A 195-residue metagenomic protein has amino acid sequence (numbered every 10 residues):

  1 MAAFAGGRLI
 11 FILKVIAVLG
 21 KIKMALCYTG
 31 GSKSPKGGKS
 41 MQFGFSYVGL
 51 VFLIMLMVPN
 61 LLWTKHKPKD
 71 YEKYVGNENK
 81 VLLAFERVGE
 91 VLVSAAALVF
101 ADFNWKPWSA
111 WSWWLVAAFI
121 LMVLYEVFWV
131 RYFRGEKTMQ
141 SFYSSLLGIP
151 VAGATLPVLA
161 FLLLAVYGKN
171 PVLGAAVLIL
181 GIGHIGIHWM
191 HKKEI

Functional and structural regions predicted by a protein language model:
K14, K21-S40: Short, Lys/Arg-enriched N-terminal segments with co-localized hydrophobic residues within the first ~10-30 amino acids
F43-L62: N-terminal signal-anchor transmembrane alpha helix
L61-E78: Membrane-interface helix-loop junction between the first two transmembrane segments
V88-V116: Membrane-helix boundary elements
A95-A96, A154-L164, L180: Hydrophobic, membrane-inserted alpha-helices
K106-L159: Membrane-proximal helix-loop-helix units in multi-pass membrane proteins
M122-Y125, I179-M190: Alpha-helical transmembrane segments and their membrane-interface exit regions
S141, V158-G174: Membrane-helix boundary connector in multi-pass membrane proteins
